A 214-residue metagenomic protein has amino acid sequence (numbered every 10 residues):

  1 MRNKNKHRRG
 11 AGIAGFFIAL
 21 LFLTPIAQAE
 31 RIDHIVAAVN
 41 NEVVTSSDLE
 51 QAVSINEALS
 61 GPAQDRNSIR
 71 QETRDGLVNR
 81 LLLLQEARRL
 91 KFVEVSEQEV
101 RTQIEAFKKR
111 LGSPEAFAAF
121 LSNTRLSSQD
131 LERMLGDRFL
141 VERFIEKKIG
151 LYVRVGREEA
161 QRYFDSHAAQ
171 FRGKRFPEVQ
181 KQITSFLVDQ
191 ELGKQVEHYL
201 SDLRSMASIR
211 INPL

Functional and structural regions predicted by a protein language model:
M1-R9: N-terminal secretory signal peptides that target proteins for export/translocation
R2, I32-A38, N67-L214: Peptidyl-prolyl cis-trans isomerase
R9-A11, F92: Short, low-complexity, charge-dense intrinsically disordered segments
A14-T24: Bacterial N-terminal signal peptides
P25-A29: Sec/Tat signal peptide C-region and signal peptidase I cleavage site
E30-E50: Short N-terminal segments immediately surrounding and downstream of signal-peptide cleavage
D48-I55, G76, E86: Residue-level detector of alpha-helical secondary structure
V53-N67: Short, conserved catalytic-motif segment at the N-terminal edge
